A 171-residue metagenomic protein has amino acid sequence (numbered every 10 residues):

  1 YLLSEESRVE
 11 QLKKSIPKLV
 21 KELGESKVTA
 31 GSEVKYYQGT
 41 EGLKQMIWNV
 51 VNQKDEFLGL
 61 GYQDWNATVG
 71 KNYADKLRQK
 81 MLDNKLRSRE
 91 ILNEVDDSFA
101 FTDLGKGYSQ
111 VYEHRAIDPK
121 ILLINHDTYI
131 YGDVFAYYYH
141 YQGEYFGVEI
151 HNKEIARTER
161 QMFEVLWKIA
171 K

Functional and structural regions predicted by a protein language model:
Y1-E33: Short, charged amphipathic alpha-helical surface segments
L3, E10, P17, K44 (+2 more regions): Generic alpha-helical structural signal
S32-Y36, G61, K171: Short, small/polar-rich loop/turn modules that mediate ligand/substrate recognition or access, typified
Q38-H151, I155: Hydrophobic protein-protein interaction segments
F146-K171: Signature of lipid phosphatidyltransferase scaffolds
